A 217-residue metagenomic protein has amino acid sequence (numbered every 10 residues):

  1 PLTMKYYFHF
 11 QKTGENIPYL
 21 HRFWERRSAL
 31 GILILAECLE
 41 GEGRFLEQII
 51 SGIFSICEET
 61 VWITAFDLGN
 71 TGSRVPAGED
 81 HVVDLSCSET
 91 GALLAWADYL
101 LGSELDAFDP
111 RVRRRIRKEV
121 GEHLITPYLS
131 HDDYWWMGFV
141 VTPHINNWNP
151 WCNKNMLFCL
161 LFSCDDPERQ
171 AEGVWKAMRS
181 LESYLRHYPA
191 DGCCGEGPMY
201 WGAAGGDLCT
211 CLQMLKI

Functional and structural regions predicted by a protein language model:
M4-R22, A65-D80, M137-H144: Internal amphipathic alpha-helical repeat/solenoid segments
W24-L39, S51-S55, S88-Y99: Non-membrane alpha-helical segments in proteins
A36, I49-I56, A97, A177-S180 (+2 more regions): Alpha-helical solenoid scaffolds that mediate protein-protein interactions, centered on TPR/SEL1-like repeats but also
I50-L68: Active-site-surrounding "flap" and adjacent substrate/cofactor-binding loops of secreted or lumenal enzymes, prototyped
R74-G197, T210: Active-site lining segments of carbohydrate-active enzymes
M199-I217: Repeat-solenoid scaffold signature
